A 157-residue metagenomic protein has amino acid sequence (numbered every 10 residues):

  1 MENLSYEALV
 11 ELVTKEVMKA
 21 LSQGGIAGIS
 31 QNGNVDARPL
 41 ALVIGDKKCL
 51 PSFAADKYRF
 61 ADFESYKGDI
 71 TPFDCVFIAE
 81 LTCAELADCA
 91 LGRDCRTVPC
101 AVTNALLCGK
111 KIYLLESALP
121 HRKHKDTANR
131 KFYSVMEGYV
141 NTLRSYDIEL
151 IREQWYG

Functional and structural regions predicted by a protein language model:
M1-R38: Protein-protein interaction and targeting regions used for scaffolding, dimerization, and localization
A27-A61: Short, charged N-terminal beta->alpha structural module
K47-C49, L81-A84, L91: Short glycine-rich anion-binding loops that position phosphate/pyrophosphate groups of nucleotides and phosphorylated
D56-P72: A short, well-structured beta->alpha microelement
E85-R96, H124-D126: Glycine/threonine-rich flexible loop motifs
L91-C100, K131-V135: Charged helix-capping and loop-helix junction motifs
A105-Y113: A short helix->loop->beta-strand "cap" motif at the edges of active sites that frequently abuts
L114-E153: Short, glycine-/small-residue-rich phosphate/pyrophosphate-handling segment
